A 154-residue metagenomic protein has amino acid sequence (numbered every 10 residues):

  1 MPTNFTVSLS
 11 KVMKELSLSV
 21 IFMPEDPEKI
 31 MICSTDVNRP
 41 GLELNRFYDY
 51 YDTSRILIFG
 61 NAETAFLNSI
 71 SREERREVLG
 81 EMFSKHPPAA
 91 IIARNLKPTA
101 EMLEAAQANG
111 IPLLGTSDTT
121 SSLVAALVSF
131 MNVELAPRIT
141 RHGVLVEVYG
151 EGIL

Functional and structural regions predicted by a protein language model:
M1-F83: Gly/Thr-rich phosphate-binding loop signature of adenosyl cofactor/nucleotide-binding cores
D49-I58, A62-R138: Feature captures the catalytic cores and cofactor-binding loops of soluble hydro-lyases/lyases that act on carboxylate
H142: Short terminal or interdomain "cap/linker" segment that borders an active site or interface and mediates
Y149-L154: Glycine-rich phosphate-binding P-loop
